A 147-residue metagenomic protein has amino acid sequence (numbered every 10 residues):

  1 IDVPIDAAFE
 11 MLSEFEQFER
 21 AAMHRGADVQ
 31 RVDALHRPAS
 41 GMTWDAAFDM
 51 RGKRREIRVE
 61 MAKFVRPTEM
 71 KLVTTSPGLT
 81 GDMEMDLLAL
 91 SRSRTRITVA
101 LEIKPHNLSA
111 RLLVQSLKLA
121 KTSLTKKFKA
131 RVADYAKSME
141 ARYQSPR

Functional and structural regions predicted by a protein language model:
I1-A39: Hydrophobic ligand-binding cavity/cleft-lining segments
I1-I5, M50-G52, K63-V65, S76-G78 (+2 more regions): Beta-strand elements of well-folded, non-transmembrane domains
V3, S13, E56, K127-A130: Generic recognition of short, well-ordered alpha-helical interface segments
I5, R37, A62-P67, D86-R96: A short, structured loop/turn motif at beta-sheet edges
D6-E10, R92, A130-A133, K137: Replace "anionic and nucleotidyl ligands
E19, Q30-P77, A130-R147: Glycine-rich portal/gate segments that line the openings of hydrophobic small-molecule binding cavities
M23-R25, Q115, Q144: Sparse recognition of residues in long alpha-helices and their boundaries
V73-K126: Beta-strand/loop substructures that line and gate deep hydrophobic ligand-binding cavities in soluble
